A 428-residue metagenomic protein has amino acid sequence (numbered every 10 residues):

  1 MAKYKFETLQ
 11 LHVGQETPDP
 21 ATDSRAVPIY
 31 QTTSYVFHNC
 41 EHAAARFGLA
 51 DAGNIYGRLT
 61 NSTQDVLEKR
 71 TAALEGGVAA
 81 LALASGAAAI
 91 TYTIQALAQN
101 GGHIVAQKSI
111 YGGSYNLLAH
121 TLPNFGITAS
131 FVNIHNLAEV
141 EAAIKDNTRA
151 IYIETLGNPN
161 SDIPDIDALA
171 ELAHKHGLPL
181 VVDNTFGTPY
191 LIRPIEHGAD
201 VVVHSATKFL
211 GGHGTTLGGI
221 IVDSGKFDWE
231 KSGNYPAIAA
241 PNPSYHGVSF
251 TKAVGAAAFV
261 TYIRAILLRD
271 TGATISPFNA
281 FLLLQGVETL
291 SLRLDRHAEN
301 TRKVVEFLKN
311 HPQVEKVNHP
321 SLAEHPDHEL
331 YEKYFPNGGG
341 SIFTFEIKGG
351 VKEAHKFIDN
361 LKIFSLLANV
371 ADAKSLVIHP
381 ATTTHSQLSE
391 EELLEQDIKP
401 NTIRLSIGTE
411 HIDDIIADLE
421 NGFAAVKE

Functional and structural regions predicted by a protein language model:
A2, P18, A80-N310: Conserved PLP-enzyme active-site core in the AAT-like
A2-N61, K69-R70: N-terminal "arm"/small-domain region of PLP-dependent enzymes with the aminotransferase-like
N39-T91, G113-H120: Conserved N-terminal alpha-helix of the aminotransferase class I/II PLP-enzyme fold
V78, A119, D146, R293 (+2 more regions): PLP-dependent enzyme catalytic core of the Aspartate aminotransferase-like
I151, G219-I221, V317, F343 (+1 more regions): Well-ordered beta-strand positions enriched in small/hydrophobic/aromatic, beta-favoring residues
L156, T185-G187, L322, K348 (+1 more regions): Active-site beta-loop-alpha junctions enriched in small/polar residues
V222, T344-E346, S406-G408: Short hydrophobic/aromatic beta-strand micro-patches that form the beta-sheet surface supporting nucleotide- or nucleic
T271-T274, F278-A280, Q285, T289 (+4 more regions): Conserved small-domain helix->loop->beta segment predominantly found in fold-type I
